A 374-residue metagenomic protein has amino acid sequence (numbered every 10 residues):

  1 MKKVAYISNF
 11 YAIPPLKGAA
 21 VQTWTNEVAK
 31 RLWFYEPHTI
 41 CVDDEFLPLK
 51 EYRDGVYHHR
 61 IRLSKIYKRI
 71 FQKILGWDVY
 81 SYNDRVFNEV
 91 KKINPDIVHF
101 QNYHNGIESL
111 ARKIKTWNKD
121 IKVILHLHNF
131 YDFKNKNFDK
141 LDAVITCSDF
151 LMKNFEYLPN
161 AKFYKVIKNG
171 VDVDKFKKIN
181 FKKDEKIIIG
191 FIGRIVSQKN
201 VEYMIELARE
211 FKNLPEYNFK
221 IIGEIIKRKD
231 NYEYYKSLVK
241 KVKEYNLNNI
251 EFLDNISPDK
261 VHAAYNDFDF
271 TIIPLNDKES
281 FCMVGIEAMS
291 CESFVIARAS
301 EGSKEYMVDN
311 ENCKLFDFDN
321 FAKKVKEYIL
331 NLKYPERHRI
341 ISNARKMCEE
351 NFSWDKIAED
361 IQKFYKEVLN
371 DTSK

Functional and structural regions predicted by a protein language model:
S8-I13, R31-I74, K227: N-terminal strand-loop element at the rim of the active site of nucleotide-sugar-dependent glycosyltransferases
K115-T116, Y232-I256: Nucleotide-activated donor-binding/catalytic signature segment of Leloir-type glycosyltransferases, i.e., the conserved
F150, G170: Carbohydrate-associated surface elements
K182-K199, I205-R209, K220: Conserved donor-binding/catalytic core segment of Leloir-type glycosyltransferases
N218-K236: Glycosyltransferase donor-sugar binding loop
N255, A264-F268: Short alpha-helical donor nucleotide-sugar binding micro-motif in glycosyltransferases
F294-A297: Short hydrophobic beta-strand element within catalytic cores of glycosyltransferases and related nucleotide-activated
D309-N320, E327-Y334: Conserved acidic donor-binding segment of nucleotide-sugar-dependent glycosyltransferases
